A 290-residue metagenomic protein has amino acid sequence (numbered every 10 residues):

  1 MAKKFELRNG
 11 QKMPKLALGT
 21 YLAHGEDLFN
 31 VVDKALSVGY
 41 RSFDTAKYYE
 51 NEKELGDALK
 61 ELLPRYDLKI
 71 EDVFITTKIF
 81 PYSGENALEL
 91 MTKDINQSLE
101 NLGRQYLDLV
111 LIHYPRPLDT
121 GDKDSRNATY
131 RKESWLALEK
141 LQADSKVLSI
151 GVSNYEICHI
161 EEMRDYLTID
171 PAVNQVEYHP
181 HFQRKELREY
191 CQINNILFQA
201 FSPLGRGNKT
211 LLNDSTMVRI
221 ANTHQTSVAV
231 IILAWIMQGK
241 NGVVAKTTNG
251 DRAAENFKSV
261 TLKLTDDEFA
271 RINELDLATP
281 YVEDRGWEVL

Functional and structural regions predicted by a protein language model:
M1-V73, L204-G205, R271, E288-L290: N-terminal binding-site loop/beta-alpha segment at the start of enzyme catalytic domains that lines or forms
L7-R8, G56-I70, L99-R104, R164-L167 (+1 more regions): Acidic (Asp/Glu)-rich catalytic clusters
L22-E26, A46-E54, Y82-E89, L118 (+2 more regions): Acidic-and-aromatic substrate-binding clefts and catalytic sites of carbohydrate-active enzymes
A23-L36, N86-N101, C158-I160, F182-Q183: Short, acidic/polar
S42, Y106-L109, S149, V173: Residues at the N-termini of beta-strands
K69-S83, L109-H113, Y178: A short, structured active-site edge motif that brings together acidic residues
L90-I112, K140-Q142: CE4/NodB-like, metal-dependent polysaccharide N-deacetylase domain that modifies extracellular/periplasmic N-acetylated
R116-L290: Beta/alpha (TIM)-barrel catalytic core signal, keyed to glycine-rich beta->alpha loops juxtaposed to Asp/Glu that bind
